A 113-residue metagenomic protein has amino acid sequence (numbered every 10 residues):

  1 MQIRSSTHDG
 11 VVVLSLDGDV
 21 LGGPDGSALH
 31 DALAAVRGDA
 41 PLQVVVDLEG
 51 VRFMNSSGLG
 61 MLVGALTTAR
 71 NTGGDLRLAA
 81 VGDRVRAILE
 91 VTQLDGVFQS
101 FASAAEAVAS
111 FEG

Functional and structural regions predicted by a protein language model:
M1-S15: Short beta-strand/loop segment at the start of cytosolic alpha/beta domains
M1-S5, L33, V108: Short low-complexity stretches enriched in small and charged residues
R4, A79, F101: General small-molecule cofactor/ligand-binding pocket signal
D9, G18-V20, G82, A104: Short, flexible active-site-adjacent loop segments at beta-strand->alpha-helix junctions, enriched in small/polar
V20-F98: Amphipathic alpha-helical interaction surfaces in cytosolic regulatory modules
Q99-G113: A charged, well-structured terminal subsegment
